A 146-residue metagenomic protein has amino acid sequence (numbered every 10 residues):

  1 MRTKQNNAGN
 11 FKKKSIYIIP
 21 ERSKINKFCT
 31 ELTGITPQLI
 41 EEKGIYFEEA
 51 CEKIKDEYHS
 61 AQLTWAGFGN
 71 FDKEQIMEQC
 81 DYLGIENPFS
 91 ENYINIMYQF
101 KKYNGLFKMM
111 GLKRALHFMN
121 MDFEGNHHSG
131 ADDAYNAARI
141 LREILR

Functional and structural regions predicted by a protein language model:
R2-I35, K55-R146: Metal-dependent phosphoesterase core characteristic of DEDDh/y 3'-5' exonuclease domains
E31-K53: Metal-dependent phosphoesterase signature
